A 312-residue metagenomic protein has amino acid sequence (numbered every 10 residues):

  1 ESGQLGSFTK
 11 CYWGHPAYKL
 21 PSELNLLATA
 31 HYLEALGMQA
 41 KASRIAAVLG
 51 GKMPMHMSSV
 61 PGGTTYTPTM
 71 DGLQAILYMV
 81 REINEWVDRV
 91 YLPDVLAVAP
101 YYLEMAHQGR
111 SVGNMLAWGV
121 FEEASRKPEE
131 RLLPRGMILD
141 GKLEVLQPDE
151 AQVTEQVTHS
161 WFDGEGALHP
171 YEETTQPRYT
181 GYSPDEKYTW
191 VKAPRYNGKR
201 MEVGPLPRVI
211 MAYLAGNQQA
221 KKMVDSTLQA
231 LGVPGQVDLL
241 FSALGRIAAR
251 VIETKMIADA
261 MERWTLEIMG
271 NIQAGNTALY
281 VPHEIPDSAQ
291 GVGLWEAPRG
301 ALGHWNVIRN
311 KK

Functional and structural regions predicted by a protein language model:
E1-R299: Active-site bordering "gate/hinge" segments that shape substrate access to catalytic or cofactor-binding pockets
V292-K312: Active-site and channel-lining beta-strand-loop segments that bind or position nucleotide-derived/phosphorylated
